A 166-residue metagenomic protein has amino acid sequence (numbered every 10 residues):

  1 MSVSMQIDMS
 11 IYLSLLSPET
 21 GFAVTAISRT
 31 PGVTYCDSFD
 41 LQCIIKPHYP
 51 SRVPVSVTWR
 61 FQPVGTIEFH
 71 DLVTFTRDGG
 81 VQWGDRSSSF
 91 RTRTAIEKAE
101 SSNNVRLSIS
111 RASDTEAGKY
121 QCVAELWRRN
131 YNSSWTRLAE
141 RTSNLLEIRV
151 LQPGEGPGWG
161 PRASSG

Functional and structural regions predicted by a protein language model:
M1-P31, G166: N-terminal Sec-dependent signal peptide, specifically the hydrophobic helical h-region
I27-T34, K46-H48: Short beta-strand segments of immunoglobulin-like
D40-K46: Short edge beta-strand/loop segments characteristic of extracellular beta-sandwich folds
H48-R91, N130-Y131: N-terminal V-set
V55, K119-W159: Extracellular/luminal immunoglobulin-like beta-sandwich modules
R91-T136: Ligand-binding face of N-terminal immunoglobulin V-set domains in extracellular IgSF glycoproteins
